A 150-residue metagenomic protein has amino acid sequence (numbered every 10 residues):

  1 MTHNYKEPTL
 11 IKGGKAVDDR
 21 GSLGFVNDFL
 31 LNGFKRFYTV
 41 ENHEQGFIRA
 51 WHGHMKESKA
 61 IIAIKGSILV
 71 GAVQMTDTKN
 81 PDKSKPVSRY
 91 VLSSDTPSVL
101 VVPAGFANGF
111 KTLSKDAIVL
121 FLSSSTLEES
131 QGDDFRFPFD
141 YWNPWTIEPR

Functional and structural regions predicted by a protein language model:
M1-D95, K115-R150: Non-catalytic, conserved peripheral segments adjacent to functional cores
L92-K115: Conserved metal-binding segment of the jelly-roll/cupin
